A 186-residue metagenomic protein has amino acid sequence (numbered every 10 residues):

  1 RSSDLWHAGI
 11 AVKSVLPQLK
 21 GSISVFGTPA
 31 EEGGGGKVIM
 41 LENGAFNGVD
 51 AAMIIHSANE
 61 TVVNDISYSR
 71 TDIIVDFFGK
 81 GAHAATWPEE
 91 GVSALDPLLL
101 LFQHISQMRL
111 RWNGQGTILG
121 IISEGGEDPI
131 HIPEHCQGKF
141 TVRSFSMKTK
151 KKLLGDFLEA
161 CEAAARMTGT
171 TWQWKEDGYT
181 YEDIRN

Functional and structural regions predicted by a protein language model:
R1-H7, M53-I74, L153-F157, C161-T170 (+1 more regions): Short N-terminal signal/transit or membrane-insertion segments and the immediately adjacent low-complexity/disordered
S3-W6, V12, P17-P133: Histidine/acidic-residue-rich, glycine-tolerant segments that coordinate divalent metal ions
L95-N186: Metal-dependent amide/peptide-bond hydrolase catalytic core, centered on the "pita-bread" metallohydrolase fold
